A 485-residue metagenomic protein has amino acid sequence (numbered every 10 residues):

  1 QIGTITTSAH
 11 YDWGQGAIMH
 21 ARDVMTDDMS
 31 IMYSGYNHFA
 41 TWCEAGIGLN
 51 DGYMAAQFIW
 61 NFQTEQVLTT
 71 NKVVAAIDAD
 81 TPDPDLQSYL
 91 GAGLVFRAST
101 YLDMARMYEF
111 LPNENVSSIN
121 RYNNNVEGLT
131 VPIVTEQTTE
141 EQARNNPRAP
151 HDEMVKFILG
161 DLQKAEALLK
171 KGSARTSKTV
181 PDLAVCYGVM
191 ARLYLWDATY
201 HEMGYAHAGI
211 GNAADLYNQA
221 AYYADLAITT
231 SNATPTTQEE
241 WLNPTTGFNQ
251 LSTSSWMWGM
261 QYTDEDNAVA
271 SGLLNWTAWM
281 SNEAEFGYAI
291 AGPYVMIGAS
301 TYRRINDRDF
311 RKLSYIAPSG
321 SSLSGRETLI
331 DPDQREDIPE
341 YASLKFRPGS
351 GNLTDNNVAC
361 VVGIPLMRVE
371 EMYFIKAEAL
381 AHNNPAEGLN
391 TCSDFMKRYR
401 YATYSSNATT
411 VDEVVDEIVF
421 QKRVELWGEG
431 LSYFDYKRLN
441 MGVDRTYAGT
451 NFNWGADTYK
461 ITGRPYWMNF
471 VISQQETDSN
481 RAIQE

Functional and structural regions predicted by a protein language model:
Q1-Q15, I47-T277, F286-G292, S300-E485: Acidic/polar-rich alpha-helix caps and helix-coil junctions
T7-I31: N-terminal, post-signal-peptide region of Sec/Tat-exported proteins
D28-Y53: Mid-chain, structured segments of secreted extracytoplasmic proteins
M280: Acidic/polar short surface loop at catalytic or gating sites that assists cofactor/ion binding and chemistry
E283: Nucleotide-sugar donor-binding loop of glycosyltransferases
